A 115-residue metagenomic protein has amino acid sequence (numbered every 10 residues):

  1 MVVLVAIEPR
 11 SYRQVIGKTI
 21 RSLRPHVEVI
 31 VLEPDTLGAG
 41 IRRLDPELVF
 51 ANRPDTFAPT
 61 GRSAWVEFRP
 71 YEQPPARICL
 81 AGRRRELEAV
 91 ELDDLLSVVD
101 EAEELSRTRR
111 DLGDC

Functional and structural regions predicted by a protein language model:
M1-D35: Short, charged N-terminal beta->alpha structural module
V5-I7, A51, R69: Short beta-strand/turn micro-motifs composed of small residues that flank or help shape donor/cofactor-binding pockets
R13, L37-G38, F57-A58: Short, well-ordered alpha-helical microsegments
P25, L37-F50, P54: Proline-aspartate-enriched helix->loop->beta-strand connector
V29-L32, E47-N52, W65-E67: Short, hydrophobic beta-strand segments that form beta-sheet elements in well-ordered domains
P34-D35, D55, P70-P74: Short, acidic/turn-prone active-site loops that include or flank metal/cofactor- and phosphate-binding residues
I41-R43, D55-S63, A76-I78: Short loop/helix-cap segments at secondary-structure boundaries that form the rim of catalytic
S63-C115: Ser/Thr/Gly-rich flexible loops in soluble cytosolic domains mediating phosphotransfer, phosphorylation
